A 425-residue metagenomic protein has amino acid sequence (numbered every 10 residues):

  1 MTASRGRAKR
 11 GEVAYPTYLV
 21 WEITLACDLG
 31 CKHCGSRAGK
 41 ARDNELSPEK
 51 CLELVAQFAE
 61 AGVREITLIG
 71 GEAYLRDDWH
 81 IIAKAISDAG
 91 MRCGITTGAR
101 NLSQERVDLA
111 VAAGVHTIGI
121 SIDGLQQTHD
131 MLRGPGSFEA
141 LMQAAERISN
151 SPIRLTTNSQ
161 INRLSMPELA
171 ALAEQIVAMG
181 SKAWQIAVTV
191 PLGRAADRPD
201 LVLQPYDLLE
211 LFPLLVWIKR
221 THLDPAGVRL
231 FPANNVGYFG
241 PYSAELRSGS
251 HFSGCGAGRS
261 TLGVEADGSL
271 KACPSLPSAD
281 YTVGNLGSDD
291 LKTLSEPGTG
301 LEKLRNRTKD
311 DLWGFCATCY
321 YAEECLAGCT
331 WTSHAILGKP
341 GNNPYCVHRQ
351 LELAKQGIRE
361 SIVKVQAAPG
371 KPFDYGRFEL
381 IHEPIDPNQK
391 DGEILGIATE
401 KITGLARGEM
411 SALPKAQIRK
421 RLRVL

Functional and structural regions predicted by a protein language model:
M1, A112-A113, S121, T128-D267 (+1 more regions): Radical SAM enzyme [4Fe-4S]-AdoMet core and its adjacent flexible, acidic and glycine-rich loops/tails across
M1-H116, I418: Conserved alpha-helical substructure of the radical SAM core
M1-Y18, L29-G30, R220, I362-K364 (+1 more regions): Flexible, acidic/Gly-rich N-terminal and inter-domain linker regions that tether and position cofactor-handling modules
S47-L54, T332-V347, S361-Q366: Short cysteine/histidine-rich metal-coordination sites, predominantly Zn2+-binding motifs
Q57-E60, A112, A178-S181, W313 (+1 more regions): Alpha-helix termination/capping residues and helix-transition junctions
F58-G70, L304, N343-N388: Short Fe-S-cluster ligation motifs
N235-L353: Accessory C-terminal segments flanking Radical SAM cores
